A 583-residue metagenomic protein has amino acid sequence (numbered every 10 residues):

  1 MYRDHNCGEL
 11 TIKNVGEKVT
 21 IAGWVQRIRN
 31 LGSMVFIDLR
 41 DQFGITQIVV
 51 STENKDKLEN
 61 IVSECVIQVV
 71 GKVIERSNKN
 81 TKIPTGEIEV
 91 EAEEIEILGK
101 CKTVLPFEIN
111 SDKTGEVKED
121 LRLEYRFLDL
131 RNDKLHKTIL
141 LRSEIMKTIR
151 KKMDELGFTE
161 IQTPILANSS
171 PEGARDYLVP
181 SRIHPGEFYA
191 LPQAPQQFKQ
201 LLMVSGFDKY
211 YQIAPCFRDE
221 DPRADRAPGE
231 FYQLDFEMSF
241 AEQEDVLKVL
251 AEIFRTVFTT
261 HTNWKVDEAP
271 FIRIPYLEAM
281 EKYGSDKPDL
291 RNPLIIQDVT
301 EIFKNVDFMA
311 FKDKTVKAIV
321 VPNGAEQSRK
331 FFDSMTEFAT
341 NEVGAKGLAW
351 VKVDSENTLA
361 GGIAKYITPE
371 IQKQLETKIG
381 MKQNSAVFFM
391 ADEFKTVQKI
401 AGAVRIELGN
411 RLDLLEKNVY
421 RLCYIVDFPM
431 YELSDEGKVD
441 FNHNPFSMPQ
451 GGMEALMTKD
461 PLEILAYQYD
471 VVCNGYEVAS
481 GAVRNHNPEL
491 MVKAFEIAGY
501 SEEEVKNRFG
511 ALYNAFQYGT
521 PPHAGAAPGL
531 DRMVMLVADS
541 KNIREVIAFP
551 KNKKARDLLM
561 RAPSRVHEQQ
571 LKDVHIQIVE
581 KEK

Functional and structural regions predicted by a protein language model:
M1-K583: Class II aminoacyl-tRNA synthetase catalytic cores and aaRS-like
